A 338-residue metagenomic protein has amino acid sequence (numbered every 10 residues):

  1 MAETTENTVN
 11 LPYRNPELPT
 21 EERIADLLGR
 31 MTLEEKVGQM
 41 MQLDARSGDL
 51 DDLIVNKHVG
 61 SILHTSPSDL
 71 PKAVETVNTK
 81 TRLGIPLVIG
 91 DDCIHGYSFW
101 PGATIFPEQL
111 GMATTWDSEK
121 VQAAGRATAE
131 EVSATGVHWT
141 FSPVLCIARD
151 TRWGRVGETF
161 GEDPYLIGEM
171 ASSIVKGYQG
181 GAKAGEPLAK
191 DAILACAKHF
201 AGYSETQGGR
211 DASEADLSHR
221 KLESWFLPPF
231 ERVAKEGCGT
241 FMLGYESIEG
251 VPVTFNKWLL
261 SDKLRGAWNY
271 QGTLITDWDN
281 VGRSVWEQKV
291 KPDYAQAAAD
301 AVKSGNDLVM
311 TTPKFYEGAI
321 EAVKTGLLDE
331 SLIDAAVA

Functional and structural regions predicted by a protein language model:
A2-A338: Glycoside hydrolase catalytic-domain context in secreted enzymes
